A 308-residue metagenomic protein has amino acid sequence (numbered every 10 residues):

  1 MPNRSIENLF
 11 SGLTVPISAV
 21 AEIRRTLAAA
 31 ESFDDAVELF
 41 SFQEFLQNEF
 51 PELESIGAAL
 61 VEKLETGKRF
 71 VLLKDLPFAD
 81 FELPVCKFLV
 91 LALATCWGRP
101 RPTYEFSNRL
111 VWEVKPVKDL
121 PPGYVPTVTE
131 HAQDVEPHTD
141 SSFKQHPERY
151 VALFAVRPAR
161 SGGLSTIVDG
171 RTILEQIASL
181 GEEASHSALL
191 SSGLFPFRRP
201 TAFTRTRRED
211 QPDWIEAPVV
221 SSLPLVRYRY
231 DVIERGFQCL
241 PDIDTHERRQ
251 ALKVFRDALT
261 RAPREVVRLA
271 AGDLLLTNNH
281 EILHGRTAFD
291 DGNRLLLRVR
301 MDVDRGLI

Functional and structural regions predicted by a protein language model:
M1-L53, A58-A59, E65-V71, A79-D80 (+2 more regions): Active-site environment of non-heme Fe oxygenases that use a 2-His-1-carboxylate facial triad
D75: Short glycine-centered, acidic/aromatic-flanked micro-motifs in structured strand/loop junctions that mark active-site
K87, L91, P147-Y150: Non-catalytic, well-ordered alpha-helical scaffold segments
V90-P100: A short alpha->loop->secondary-structure connector
G98-R109: Short secondary-structure capping/junction motifs at helix and strand boundaries
